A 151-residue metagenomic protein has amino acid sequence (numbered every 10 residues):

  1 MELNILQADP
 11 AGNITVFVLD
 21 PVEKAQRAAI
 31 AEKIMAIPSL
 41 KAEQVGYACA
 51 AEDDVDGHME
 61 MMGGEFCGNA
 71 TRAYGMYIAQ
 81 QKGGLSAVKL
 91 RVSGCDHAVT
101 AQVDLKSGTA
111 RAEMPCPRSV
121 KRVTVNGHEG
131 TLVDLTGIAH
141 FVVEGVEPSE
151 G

Functional and structural regions predicted by a protein language model:
M1-R111, P115-S119, T124, E129-D134 (+1 more regions): A glycine-rich beta-to-alpha transition motif near the start of alpha/beta enzyme domains, typified by
